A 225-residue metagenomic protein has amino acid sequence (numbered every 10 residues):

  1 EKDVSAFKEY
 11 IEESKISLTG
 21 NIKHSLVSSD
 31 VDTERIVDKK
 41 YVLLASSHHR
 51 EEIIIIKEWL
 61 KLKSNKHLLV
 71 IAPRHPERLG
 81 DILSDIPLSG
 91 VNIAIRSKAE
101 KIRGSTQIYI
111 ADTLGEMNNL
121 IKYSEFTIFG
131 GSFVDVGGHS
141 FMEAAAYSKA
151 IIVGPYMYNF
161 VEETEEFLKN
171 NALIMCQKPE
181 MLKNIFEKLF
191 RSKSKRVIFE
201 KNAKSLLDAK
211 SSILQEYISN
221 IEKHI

Functional and structural regions predicted by a protein language model:
E1-I225: Nucleotide-activated sugar donor-binding and catalytic core shared by glycosyltransferases and related lipid-linked
